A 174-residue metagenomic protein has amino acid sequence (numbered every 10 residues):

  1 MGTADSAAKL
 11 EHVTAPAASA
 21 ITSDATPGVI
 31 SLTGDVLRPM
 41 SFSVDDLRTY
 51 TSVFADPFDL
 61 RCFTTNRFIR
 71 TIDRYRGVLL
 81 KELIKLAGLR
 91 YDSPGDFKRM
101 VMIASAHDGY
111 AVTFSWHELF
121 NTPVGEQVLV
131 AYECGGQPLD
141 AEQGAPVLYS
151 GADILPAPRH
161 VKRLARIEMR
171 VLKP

Functional and structural regions predicted by a protein language model:
M1-P174: N-terminal intrinsically disordered, low-complexity segments enriched in P/E/S/T
